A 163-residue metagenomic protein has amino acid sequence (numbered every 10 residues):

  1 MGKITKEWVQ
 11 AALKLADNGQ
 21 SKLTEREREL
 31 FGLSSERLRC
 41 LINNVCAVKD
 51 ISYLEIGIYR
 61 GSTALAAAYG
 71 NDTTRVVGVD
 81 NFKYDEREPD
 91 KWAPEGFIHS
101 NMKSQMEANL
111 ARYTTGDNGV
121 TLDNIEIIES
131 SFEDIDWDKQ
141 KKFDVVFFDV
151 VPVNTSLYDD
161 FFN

Functional and structural regions predicted by a protein language model:
M1-L33: Rossmann-like AdoMet
W8, R26-R28, R39, N43-N163: S-adenosylmethionine/decaboxylated-SAM
E36: A conserved catalytic-core signature of glycosyltransferases
